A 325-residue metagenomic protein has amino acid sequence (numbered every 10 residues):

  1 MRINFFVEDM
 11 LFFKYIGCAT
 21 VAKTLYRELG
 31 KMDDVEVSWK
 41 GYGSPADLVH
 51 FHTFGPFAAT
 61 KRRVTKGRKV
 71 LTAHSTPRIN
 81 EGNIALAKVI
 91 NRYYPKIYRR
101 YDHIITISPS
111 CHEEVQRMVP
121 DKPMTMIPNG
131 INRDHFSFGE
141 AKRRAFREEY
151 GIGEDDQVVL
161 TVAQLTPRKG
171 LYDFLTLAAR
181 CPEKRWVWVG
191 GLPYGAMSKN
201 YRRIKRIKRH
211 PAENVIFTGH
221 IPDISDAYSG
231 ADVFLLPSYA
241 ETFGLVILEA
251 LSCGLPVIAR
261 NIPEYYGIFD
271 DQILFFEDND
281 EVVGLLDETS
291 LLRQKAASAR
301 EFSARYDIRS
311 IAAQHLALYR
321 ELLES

Functional and structural regions predicted by a protein language model:
G17-T20, L291-E324: A charged, aromatic-enriched C-terminal amphipathic alpha-helix characteristic of glycosyltransferases across folds
T20, Q157-L160, T166-R180: A conserved mid-protein helix/loop that constitutes part of the nucleotide-sugar donor-binding site
A87-I104, K205: Membrane-proximal helix-turn-helix segments that form the acceptor-binding/catalytic region of lipid-linked
R99-T125, I131-H135: A short, active-site helix/loop in glycosyltransferases that binds the activated sugar's phosphate group
I131, V162, R185-Y201: Glycosyltransferase donor-sugar binding loop
H220, Y239: Aromatic "clamp/platform" in nucleotide-sugar-dependent glycosyltransferases that forms part of the donor/acceptor
P256-A259: Short hydrophobic beta-strand element within catalytic cores of glycosyltransferases and related nucleotide-activated
D270-L291: Conserved acidic donor-binding segment of nucleotide-sugar-dependent glycosyltransferases
